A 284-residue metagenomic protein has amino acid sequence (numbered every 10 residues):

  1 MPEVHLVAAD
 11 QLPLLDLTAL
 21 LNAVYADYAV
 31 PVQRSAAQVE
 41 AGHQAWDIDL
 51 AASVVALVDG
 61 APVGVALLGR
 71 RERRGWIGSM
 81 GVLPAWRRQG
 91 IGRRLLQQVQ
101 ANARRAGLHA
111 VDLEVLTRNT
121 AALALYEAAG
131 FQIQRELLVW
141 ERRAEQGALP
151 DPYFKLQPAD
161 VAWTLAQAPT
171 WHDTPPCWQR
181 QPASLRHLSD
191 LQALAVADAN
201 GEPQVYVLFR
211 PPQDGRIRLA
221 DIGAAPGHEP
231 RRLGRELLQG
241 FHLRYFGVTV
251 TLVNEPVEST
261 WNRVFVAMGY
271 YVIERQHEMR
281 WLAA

Functional and structural regions predicted by a protein language model:
M1-Q38, Q146-Q179: Short amphipathic alpha-helix that is part of the acyltransferase structural core
N22, A29-L67, T170-A195, A199: Active-site rim helix/loop that mediates acceptor-substrate recognition in acyltransferases
V55, A61-G69, W76-G81, G201-P211 (+1 more regions): Conserved beta-strand in the GNAT
V82, R88-A101, A124-A128, E229-L243: Conserved acetyl-CoA-binding loop-helix of GNAT-fold acetyltransferases
A103-E114, Y245-P256: Conserved GNAT acetyl-CoA-binding A-motif
D112-L116, Q132-E145, Y271-A283: Conserved catalytic-core motifs of GNAT/GCN5-like acyltransferases
Y126, F131, W261, F265: Conserved active-site tyrosine of GNAT-family acetyltransferases
A129-D214: Amide-forming acyltransferase catalytic core, primarily the GNAT-like/NAT-type and related acyltransferase folds
